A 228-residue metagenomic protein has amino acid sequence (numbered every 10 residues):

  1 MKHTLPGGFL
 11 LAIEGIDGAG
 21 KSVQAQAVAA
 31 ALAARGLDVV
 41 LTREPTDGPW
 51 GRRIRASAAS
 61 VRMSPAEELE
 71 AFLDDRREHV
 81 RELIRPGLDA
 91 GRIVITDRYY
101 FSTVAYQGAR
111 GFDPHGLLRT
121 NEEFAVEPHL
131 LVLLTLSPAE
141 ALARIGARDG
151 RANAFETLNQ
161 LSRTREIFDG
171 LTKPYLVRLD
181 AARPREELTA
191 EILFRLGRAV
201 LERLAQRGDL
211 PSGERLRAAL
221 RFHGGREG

Functional and structural regions predicted by a protein language model:
K2-T4, A29, A139-G228: NTP-dependent small-molecule kinase module
I13: Hydrophobic anchor at the beta1->P-loop junction of P-loop NTPases
I16: P-loop (Walker A) phosphate-binding loop of NTP-binding proteins
K21: Conserved lysine of the Walker
Q24: Hydrophobic positions on the alpha1 helix immediately C-terminal to the Walker A/P-loop
L37-E123: ATP-dependent small-molecule kinase phosphotransfer cores that center on conserved nucleotide phosphate-binding segments
P45-G48, Y100-F101, L136-L142, P184-R185: Conserved nucleotide-binding/hydrolysis micro-motifs of P-loop NTPases
T103-E166: A glycine- and Lys/Arg-enriched "phosphate-lid" helix/loop adjacent to the NTP-binding pocket of small-molecule kinases
